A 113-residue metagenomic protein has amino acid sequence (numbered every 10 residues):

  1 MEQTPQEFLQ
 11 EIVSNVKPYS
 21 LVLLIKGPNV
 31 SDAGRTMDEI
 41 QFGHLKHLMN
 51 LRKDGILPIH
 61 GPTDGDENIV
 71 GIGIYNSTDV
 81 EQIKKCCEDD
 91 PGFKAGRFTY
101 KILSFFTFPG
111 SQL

Functional and structural regions predicted by a protein language model:
M1-L113: Conserved, structured core segments of small domains
